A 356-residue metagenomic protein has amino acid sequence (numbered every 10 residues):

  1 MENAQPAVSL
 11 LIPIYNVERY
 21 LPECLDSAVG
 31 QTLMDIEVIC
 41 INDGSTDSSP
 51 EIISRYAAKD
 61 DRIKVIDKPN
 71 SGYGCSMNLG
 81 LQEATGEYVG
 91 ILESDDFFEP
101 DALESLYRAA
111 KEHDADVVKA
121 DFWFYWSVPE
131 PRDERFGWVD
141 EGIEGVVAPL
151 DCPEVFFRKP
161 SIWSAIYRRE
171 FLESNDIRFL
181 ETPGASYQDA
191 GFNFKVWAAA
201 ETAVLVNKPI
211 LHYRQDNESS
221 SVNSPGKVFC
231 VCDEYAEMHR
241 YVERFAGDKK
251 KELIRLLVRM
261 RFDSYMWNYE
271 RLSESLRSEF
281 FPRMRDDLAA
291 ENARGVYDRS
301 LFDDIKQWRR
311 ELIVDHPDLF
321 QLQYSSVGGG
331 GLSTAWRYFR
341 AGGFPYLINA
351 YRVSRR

Functional and structural regions predicted by a protein language model:
M1-V29: N-proximal low-complexity "stem/linker" segments adjacent to membrane-targeting elements
P6-S9, E37, G191: Cell-envelope/extracellular polymer assembly enzymes that use nucleotide-activated donors
N42-E51, S71: A conserved acidic beta->alpha catalytic loop
K68-A84: Glycine-rich, basic loop-to-helix element that forms the pyrophosphate-binding segment of sugar-nucleotide handling
Y73, M77, S94-N207, L211-V228: Donor-binding/catalytic cores of nucleotide-activated saccharide and glycerol-phosphate transferases/polymerases
V89: Short aromatic/hydrophobic "clamp" motif used to bind/position activated sugar donors
A115, R271-R356: Membrane-interface aromatic/basic loop that binds lipid-linked glycans or pyrophosphate carriers, typified by
K208-N217, V222-K251, S264-G295: Catalytic core of nucleotide-sugar-dependent glycosyltransferases
